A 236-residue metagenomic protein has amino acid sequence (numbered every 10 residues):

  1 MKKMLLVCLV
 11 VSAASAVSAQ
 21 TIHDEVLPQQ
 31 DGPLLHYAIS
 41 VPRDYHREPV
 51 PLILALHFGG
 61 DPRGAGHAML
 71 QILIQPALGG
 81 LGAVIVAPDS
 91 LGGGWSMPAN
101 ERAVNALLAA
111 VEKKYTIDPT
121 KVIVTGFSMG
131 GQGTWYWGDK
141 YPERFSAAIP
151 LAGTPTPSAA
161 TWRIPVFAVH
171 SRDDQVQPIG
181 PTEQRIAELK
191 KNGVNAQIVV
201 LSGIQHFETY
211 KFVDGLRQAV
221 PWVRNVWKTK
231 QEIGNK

Functional and structural regions predicted by a protein language model:
A16-L52, A99-N100, F127, Q132-W137 (+6 more regions): A domain-start/cap signature at the N-terminus of enzymes
R43-E48, W95-M129, D139-P142: Gly/Ser-rich "nucleophile elbow"/oxyanion-hole loop immediately N-terminal to the catalytic nucleophile in hydrolases
L52, L56-E112: Active-site machinery of serine-nucleophile hydrolases
H67-M69, P178-E188: Short alpha-helix in the alpha/beta-hydrolase fold that links the catalytic acid
G92, S171, L201-E208: Histidine-bearing beta->alpha loop at or near hydrolase active sites
V124-G126, L151, V169: Short beta-strand immediately N-terminal to the catalytic nucleophile in serine-hydrolase-like folds
R144-P155: A conserved short beta-strand
F167-H170, D174: Short beta-strand/loop motif that positions the catalytic acidic residue of the alpha/beta-hydrolase fold
